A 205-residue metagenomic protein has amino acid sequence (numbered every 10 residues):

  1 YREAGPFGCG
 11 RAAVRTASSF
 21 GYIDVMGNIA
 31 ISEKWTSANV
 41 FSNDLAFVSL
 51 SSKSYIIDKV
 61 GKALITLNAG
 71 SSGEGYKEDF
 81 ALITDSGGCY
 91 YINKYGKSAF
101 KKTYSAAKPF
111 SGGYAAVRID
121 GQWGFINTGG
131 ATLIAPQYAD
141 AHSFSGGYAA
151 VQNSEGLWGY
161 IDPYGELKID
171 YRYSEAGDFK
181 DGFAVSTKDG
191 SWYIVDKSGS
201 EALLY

Functional and structural regions predicted by a protein language model:
Y1-Y205: Residue-level detector of conserved, function-critical positions
